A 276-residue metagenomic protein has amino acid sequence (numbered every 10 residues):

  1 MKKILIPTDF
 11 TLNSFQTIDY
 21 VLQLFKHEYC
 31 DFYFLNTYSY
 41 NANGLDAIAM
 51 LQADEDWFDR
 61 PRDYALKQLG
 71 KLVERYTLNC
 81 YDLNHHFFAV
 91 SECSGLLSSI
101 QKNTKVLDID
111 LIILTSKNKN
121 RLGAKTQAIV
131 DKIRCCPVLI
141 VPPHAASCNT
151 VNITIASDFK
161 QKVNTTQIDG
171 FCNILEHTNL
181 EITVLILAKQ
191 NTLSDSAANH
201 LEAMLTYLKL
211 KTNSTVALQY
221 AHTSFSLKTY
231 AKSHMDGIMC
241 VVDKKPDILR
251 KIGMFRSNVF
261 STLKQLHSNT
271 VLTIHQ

Functional and structural regions predicted by a protein language model:
M1-E55, N152-A217: Small/aliphatic-rich secondary-structure junction motif
I48-L51, Y76, K125-I129, S196-L210 (+2 more regions): Short, aromatic/basic amphipathic alpha-helical patches
A53-K67: A short acidic, glycine-rich active-site loop that binds or catalyzes chemistry on phosphate/adenosine moieties
Y64-D82: N-terminal Rossmann-like dinucleotide/flavin-binding domain of flavoprotein oxidoreductases that bind FAD/FMN
L78-F88, K209-V216: A short helix-to-beta-strand connector/capping loop
F87-S99, A221-T223: Charged docking surfaces used in two-component/phosphorelay signaling
I100-A146, S233-Q276: Gly/Ser-rich helix-loop-strand patches that form or flank binding pockets for ribonucleotide-derived cofactors
E202, Y220-H234: A short, acidic, amphipathic alpha-helical segment used as a generic capping/interface helix at domain edges
